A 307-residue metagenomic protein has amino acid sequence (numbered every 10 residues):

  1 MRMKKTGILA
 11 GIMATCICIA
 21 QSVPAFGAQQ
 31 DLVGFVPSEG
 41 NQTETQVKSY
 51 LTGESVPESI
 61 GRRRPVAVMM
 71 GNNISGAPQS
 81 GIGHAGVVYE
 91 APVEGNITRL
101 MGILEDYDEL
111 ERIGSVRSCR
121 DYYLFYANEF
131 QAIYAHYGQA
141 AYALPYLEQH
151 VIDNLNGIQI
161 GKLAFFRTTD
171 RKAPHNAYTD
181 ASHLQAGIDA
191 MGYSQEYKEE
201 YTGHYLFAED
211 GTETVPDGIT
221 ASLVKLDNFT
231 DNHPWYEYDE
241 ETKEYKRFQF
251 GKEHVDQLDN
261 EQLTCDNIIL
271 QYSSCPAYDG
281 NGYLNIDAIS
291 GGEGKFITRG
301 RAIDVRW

Functional and structural regions predicted by a protein language model:
R2-I12: Bacterial N-terminal signal peptides that target proteins for export
I8-L9, P24, G40, L51: Serine/proline-rich low-complexity intrinsically disordered segments, especially terminal tails, linkers
G11-A20: Bacterial N-terminal signal peptides
I19-V36: Sec-dependent signal peptide cleavage junction
D31-Y89, E94-W307: A surface/extracellular/periplasmic glyco- and lipid-processing/surface-interacting theme
